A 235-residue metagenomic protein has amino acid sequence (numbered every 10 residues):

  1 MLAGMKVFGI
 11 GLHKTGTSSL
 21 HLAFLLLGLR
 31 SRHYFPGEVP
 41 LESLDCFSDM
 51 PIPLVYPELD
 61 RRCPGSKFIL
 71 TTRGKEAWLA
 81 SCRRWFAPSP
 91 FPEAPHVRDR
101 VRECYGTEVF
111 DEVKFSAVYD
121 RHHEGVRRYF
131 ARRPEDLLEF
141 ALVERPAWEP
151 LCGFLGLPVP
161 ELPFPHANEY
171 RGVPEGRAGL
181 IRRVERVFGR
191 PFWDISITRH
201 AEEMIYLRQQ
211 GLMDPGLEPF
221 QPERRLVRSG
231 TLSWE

Functional and structural regions predicted by a protein language model:
M1-R84, R132, G153, E235: PAPS-dependent sulfotransferase catalytic domain
F8, K114, E139: Conserved short-loop catalytic and cofactor-binding motifs
S19, L54-V55, R121, G125 (+1 more regions): Short Gly/charged-rich anion-binding patches and loops
S31-R32, P160, P215: A local structural micro-motif
F35-E38, K75, E124-Q209, P222-G230: The conserved 3'-phosphoadenosine-5'-phosphosulfate
S48-P51, K114-H122, V143: Soluble or luminal CAZymes and related metallo-dependent hydrolases
P57-A117, P146-P158: PAPS-dependent sulfotransferase catalytic domain
L207-L217: C-terminal basic regulatory modules in eukaryotic proteins
